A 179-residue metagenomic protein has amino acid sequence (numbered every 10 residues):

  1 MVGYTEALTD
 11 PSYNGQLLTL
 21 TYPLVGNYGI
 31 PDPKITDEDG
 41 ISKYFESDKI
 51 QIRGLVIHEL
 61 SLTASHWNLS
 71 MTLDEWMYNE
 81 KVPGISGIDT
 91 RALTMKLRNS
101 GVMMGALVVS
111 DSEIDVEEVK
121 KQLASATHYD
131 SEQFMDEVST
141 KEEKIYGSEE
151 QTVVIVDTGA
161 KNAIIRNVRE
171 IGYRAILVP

Functional and structural regions predicted by a protein language model:
M1-T152, V156-P179: RNA-binding accessory domains that recognize and position tRNA/RNA substrates
